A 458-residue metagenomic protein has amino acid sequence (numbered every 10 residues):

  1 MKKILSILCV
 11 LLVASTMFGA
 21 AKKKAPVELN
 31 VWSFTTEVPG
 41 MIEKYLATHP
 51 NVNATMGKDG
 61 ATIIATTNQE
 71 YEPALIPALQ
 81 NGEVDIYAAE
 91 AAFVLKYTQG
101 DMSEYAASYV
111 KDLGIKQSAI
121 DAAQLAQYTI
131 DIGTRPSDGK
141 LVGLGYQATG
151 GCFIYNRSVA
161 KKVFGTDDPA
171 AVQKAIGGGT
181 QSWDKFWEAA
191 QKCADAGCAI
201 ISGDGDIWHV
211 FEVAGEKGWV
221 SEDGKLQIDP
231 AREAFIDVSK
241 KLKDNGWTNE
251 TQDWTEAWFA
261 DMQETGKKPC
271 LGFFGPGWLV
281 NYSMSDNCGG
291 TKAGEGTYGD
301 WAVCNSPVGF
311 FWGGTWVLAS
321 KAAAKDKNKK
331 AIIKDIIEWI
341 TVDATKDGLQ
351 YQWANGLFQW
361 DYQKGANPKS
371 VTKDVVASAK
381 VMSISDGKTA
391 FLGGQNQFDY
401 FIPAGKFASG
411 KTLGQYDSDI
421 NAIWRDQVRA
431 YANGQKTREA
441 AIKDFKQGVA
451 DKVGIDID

Functional and structural regions predicted by a protein language model:
M1-I4: Positively charged n-region of N-terminal signal peptides that target proteins for export
S6-C9, G19-Q99, Q117, N328 (+3 more regions): Conserved N-terminal structural module of periplasmic/extracytoplasmic solute-binding proteins
A25, T134-R135, G139-K140, T291-K369 (+1 more regions): Extracytoplasmic/periplasmic substrate-recognition and gating elements
E72-E83, Y87, G100, A160 (+5 more regions): Short helices/loops that flank or line small-molecule/ion binding pockets
A91-C152, D184, G294, Y298-C304: Hinge/lid segment of periplasmic solute-binding proteins
D131-Q147, G151-F153, G178-Q227, A231-E233: Extracytoplasmic/periplasmic solute-binding protein
K185-C193, S221-A257, T297-A302: Glycine-centered hinge/linker elements that transmit conformational signals in sensory and ligand-binding systems
Y351-A430, D458: Long, aromatic- and glycine/proline-rich binding clefts that accommodate carbohydrate-like moieties
